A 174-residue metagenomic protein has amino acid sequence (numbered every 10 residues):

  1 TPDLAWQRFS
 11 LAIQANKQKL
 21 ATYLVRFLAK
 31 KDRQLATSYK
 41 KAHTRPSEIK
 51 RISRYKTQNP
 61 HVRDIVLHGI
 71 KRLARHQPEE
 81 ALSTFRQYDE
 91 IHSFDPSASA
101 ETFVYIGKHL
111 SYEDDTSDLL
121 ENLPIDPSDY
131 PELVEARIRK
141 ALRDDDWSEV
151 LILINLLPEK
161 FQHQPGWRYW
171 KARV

Functional and structural regions predicted by a protein language model:
T1-Q7, A15-L20, F27-A36, R45-E48 (+7 more regions): Generic helix N-cap/helix-start motif at coil->alpha-helix transitions
F9-S10, I70, N155: Amphipathic alpha-helical segments within well-ordered protein domains
L24-V25, F85-R86, L120-L123, I154-N155: Inward-facing hydrophobic residues that define packing positions of alpha-helical scaffold repeats
A42, K50-I52: Non-catalytic extracellular/periplasmic "stalk" and linker regions immediately N-terminal to catalytic or recognition
R54, P78-S93: Non-catalytic all-alpha helical scaffold/repeat segments
T84-Y88, I106-H109, R143, L153: Alpha-helical structural signal with a strong bias for long, charge-/Ser/Thr/Gly-rich, low-complexity C-terminal tracts
